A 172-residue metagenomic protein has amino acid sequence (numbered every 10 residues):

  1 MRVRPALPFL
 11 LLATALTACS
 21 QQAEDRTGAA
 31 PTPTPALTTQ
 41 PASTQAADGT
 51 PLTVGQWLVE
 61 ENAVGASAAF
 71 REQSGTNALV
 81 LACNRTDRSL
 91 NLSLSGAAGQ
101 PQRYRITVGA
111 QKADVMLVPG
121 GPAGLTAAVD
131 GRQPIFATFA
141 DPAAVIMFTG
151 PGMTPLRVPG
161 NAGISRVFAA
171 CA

Functional and structural regions predicted by a protein language model:
M1-C19: Sec-dependent bacterial lipoprotein signal peptides
S20-Q40: Short, low-complexity, disordered segments immediately C-terminal to signal peptides in bacterial exported proteins
Q21-A23, Q111-A172: Internal interaction segment
T38-V80: Post-signal-peptide N-terminal segment of Sec-exported extracytoplasmic proteins
V64-E72, L90-L94, A123-V129: Generic recognition of long tandem-repeat/solenoid scaffolds
N77, N84-L92, T126-F136: Charged, amphipathic alpha-helical segments
A82-G124: Mature extracytoplasmic domains of secretory-pathway proteins
